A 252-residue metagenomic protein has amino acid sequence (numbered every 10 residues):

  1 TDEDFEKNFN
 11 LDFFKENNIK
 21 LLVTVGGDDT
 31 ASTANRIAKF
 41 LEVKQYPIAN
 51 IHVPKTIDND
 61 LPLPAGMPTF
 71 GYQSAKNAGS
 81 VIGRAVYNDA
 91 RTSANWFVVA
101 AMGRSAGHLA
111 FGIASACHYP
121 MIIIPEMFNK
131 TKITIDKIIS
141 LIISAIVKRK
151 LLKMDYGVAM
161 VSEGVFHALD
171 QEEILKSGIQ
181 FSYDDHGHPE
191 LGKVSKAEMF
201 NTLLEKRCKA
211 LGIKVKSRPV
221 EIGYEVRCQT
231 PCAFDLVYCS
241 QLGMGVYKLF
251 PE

Functional and structural regions predicted by a protein language model:
T1-N17: Glycine-rich nucleotide/cofactor/substrate-binding loop typically near the N-terminus or early in the first domain
D2-E3, G26-D28: N-terminal glycine-rich "phosphate-gripper" loop used for MgATP/nucleotide binding and carboxylate activation
E6, G71, F234, Y238: Conserved acidic
D12-F13, L21-G26, S32-P47, I51 (+2 more regions): Accessory alpha-helical/coil subdomains and C-terminal extensions that flank or cap enzyme catalytic cores
D28-D29, I57: Solvent-exposed loop/turn segments at secondary-structure junctions within structured extracellular/periplasmic domains
D58-G66, C228: Glycine-rich, charge-decorated loop segments at or immediately adjacent to ligand/cofactor-binding or catalytic sites
C208-E252: C-terminal active-site/capping subdomain that shapes the small-molecule cofactor and substrate pocket of enzyme
